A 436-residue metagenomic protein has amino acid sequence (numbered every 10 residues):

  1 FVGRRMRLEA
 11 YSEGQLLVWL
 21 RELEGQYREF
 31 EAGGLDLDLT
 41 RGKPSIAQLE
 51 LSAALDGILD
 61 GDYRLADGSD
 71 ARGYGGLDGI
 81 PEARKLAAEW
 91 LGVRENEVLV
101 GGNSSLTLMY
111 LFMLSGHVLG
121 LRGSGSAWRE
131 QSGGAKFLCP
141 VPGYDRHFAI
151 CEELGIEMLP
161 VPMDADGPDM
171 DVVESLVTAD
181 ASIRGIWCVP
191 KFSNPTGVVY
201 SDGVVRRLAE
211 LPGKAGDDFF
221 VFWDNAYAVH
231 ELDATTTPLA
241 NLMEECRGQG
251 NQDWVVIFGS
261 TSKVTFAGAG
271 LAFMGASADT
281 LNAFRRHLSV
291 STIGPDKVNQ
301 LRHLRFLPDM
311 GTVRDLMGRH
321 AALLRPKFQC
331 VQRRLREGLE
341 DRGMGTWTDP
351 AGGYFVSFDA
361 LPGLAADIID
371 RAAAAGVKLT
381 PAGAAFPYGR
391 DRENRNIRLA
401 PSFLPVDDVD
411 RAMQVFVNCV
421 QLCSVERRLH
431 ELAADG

Functional and structural regions predicted by a protein language model:
G3, R7-D78, E82-E89, A374-V377: N-terminal "arm"/small-domain region of PLP-dependent enzymes with the aminotransferase-like
L37-D38, A373-R398, R428-G436: Conserved PLP cofactor-binding pocket of PLP-dependent enzymes
R64, S69-D217, A228-G250, V415-V417 (+1 more regions): Conserved core of the PLP fold type I
E244-R325, G338, V425: Conserved core segment of the aminotransferase class I/II
G318-Q332, M344-D359: Conserved glycine-rich beta-strand-loop-beta hairpin in the small C-terminal domain of fold type I
S357-P362, L379-C419: Conserved PLP-binding active-site segment of the aspartate aminotransferase-like
I368-A373, M413-V417: Short amphipathic alpha-helices in soluble, non-transmembrane regions that often serve as interface/regulatory elements
